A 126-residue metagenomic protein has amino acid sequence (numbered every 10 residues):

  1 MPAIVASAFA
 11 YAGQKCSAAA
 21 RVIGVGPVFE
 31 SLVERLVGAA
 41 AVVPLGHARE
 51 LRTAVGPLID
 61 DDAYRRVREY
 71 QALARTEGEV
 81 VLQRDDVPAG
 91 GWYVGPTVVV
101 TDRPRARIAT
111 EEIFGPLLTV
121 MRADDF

Functional and structural regions predicted by a protein language model:
M1-R103, R122-F126: ALDH superfamily catalytic-core signature
A109: Short, solvent-exposed loop/beta-turn-alpha elements that line the ligand-binding surface or hinge of extracytoplasmic
E112-I113: Short, surface-exposed loop/turn microsegments at beta-strand edges and helix-strand junctions
P116: Glycine-rich nucleotide-phosphate-binding loops and adjacent flexible coil segments
